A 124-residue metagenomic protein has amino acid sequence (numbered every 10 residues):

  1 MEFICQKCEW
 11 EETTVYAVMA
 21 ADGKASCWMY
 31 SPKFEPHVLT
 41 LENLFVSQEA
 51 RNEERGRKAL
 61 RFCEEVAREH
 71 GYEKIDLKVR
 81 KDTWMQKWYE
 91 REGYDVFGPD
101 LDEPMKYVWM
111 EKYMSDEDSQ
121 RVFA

Functional and structural regions predicted by a protein language model:
M1-E42, S47, V66, D102: Acetyl-CoA-dependent GNAT
M1-K7, S115-A124: Conserved N-terminal entry element of GNAT/NAT acetyltransferase domains
L41, I75-V79: Conserved hydrophobic beta-strand within the GNAT/NAT acetyltransferase core sheet that lines the active-site cleft
V46, N52-E65, R91: Conserved acetyl-CoA-binding loop-helix of GNAT-fold acetyltransferases
E53, H70-E73: Short coil/turn segments at alpha/beta junctions that flank glycine-rich nucleotide-binding fingerprints
E69, K81-P99, E103-K106: Conserved active-site alpha-helix within GNAT-family acetyltransferase domains
